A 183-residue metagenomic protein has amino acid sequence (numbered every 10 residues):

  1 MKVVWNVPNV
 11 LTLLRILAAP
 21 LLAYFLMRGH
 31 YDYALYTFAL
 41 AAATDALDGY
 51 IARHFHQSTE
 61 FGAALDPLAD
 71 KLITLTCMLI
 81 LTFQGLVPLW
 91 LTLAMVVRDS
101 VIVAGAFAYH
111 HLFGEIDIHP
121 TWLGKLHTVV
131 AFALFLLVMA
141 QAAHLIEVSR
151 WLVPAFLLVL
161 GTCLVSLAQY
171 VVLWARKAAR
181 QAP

Functional and structural regions predicted by a protein language model:
M1-P183: Alpha-helical transmembrane bundles and membrane-interface segments of multipass inner-membrane proteins
